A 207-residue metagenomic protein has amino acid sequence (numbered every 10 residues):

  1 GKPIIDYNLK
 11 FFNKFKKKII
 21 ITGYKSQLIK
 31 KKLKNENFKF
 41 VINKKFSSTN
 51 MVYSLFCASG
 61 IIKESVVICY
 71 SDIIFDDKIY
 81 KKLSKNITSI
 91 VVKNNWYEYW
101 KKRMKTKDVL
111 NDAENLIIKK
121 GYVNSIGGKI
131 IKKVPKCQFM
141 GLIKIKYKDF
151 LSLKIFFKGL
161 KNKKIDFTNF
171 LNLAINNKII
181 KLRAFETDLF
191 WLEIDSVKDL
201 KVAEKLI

Functional and structural regions predicted by a protein language model:
K2-I68, N162: Conserved N-terminal catalytic core of the sugar/cofactor nucleotidyltransferase
Y7, L28-K31, C57, K78 (+4 more regions): Phosphate- and divalent-cation-binding pockets in alpha/beta enzyme and binding domains that engage nucleotide-derived
I20, I68, I90-V91, A184: Structural beta-sheet core signal
F46-N50, Y97-Y99, F190-E193: A short acidic, often aromatic-flanked loop/helix-cap motif at beta-alpha or helix-coil junctions that lines enzyme
S54-G60, R103-V109, K198-V202: Short, surface-exposed amphipathic charged segments that create phosphate/polyanion-binding patches used for binding
S71-I74: The conserved acidic donor/metal-binding loop of glycosyltransferases
D77-F157: Conserved core of the sugar-phosphate nucleotidyltransferase
I126, K132-I207: Conserved alpha/beta core of the MobA/IspD/sugar-nucleotide pyrophosphorylase nucleotidyltransferase superfamily
